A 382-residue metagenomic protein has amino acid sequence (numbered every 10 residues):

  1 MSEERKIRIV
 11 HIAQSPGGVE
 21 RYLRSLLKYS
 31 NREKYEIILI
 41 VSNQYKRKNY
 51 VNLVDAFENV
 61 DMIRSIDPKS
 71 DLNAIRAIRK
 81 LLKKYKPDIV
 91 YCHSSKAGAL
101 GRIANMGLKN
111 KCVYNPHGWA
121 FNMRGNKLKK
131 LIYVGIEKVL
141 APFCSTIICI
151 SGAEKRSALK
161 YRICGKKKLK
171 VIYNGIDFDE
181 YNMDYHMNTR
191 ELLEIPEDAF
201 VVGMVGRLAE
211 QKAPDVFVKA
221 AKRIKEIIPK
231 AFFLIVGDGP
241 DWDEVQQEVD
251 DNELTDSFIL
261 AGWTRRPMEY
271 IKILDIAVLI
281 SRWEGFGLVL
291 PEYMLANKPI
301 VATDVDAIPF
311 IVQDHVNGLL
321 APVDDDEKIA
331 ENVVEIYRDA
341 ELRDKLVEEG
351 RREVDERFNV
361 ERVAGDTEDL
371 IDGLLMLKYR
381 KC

Functional and structural regions predicted by a protein language model:
V10-L72, A153, S157, R162 (+1 more regions): N-terminal strand-loop element at the rim of the active site of nucleotide-sugar-dependent glycosyltransferases
E20-S25, F200, M204-E226, F233 (+5 more regions): A conserved mid-protein helix/loop that constitutes part of the nucleotide-sugar donor-binding site
A77, N182-I195: A short helix/loop element that forms part of the nucleotide-sugar donor recognition site in Leloir-type
F143-K168, I176-E180: A short, active-site helix/loop in glycosyltransferases that binds the activated sugar's phosphate group
Q246-G262: Nucleotide-activated donor-binding/catalytic signature segment of Leloir-type glycosyltransferases, i.e., the conserved
W263, R282: Aromatic "clamp/platform" in nucleotide-sugar-dependent glycosyltransferases that forms part of the donor/acceptor
P299-A302, V312: Short hydrophobic beta-strand element within catalytic cores of glycosyltransferases and related nucleotide-activated
D314-H315, L319-D326, E335-E341: Conserved acidic donor-binding segment of nucleotide-sugar-dependent glycosyltransferases
